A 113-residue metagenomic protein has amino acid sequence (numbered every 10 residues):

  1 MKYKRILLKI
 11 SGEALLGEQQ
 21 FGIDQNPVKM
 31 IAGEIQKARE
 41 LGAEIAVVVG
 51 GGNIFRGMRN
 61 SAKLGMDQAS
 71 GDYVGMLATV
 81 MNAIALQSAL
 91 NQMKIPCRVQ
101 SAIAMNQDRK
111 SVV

Functional and structural regions predicted by a protein language model:
M1-E44: N-terminal glycine-/serine-/threonine-rich phosphate-binding loop
L8, A46-G50, R56, C97-S101: General beta-strand structural signal in soluble alpha/beta enzymes
A14-L16, N53-G57, N106-Q107: Short, active-site-adjacent cap segments at secondary-structure transitions
I45-N53, L86-M93: Noncatalytic linker/hinge segments flanking ATPase motor cores
V49-Q68: Short, charge-patterned binding micro-sites
L64-V113: Ligand-binding beta-strand-loop-alpha-helix segment within the catalytic cores of soluble metabolic enzymes
